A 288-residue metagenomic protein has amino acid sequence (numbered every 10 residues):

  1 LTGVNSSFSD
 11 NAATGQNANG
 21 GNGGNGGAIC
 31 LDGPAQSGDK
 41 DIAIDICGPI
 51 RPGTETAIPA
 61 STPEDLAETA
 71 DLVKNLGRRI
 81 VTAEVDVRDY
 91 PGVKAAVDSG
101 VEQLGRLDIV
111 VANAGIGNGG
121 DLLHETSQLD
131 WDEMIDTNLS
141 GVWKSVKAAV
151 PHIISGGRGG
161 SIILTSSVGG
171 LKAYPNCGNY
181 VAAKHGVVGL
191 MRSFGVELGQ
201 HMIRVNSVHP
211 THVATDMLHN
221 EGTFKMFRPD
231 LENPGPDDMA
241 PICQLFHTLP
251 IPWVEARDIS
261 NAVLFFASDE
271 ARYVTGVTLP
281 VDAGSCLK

Functional and structural regions predicted by a protein language model:
V4-P34, K40-I42: Glycine-centered low-complexity coil/loop motifs and glycine-rich tracts, especially the flexible linkers
G120, K172, P250, V263-L264 (+1 more regions): Short C-terminal tail/terminal secondary-structure segment of NAD(P)H-dependent dehydrogenase/reductase domains
D121-L123, S127-I135, C243: Substrate-binding pocket helix/loop in short-chain dehydrogenase/reductase
V146, A183, M191: Active-site helix of classical SDR
P151, V196-E197, R272: Alpha-helical segment proximal to the catalytic Tyr-Lys
S167: Residue(s) in the substrate-gating loop at a strand-loop-helix junction that position the organic substrate next
G199, R204, V274-G276: Short, small/polar-rich loop/turn modules that mediate ligand/substrate recognition or access, typified
